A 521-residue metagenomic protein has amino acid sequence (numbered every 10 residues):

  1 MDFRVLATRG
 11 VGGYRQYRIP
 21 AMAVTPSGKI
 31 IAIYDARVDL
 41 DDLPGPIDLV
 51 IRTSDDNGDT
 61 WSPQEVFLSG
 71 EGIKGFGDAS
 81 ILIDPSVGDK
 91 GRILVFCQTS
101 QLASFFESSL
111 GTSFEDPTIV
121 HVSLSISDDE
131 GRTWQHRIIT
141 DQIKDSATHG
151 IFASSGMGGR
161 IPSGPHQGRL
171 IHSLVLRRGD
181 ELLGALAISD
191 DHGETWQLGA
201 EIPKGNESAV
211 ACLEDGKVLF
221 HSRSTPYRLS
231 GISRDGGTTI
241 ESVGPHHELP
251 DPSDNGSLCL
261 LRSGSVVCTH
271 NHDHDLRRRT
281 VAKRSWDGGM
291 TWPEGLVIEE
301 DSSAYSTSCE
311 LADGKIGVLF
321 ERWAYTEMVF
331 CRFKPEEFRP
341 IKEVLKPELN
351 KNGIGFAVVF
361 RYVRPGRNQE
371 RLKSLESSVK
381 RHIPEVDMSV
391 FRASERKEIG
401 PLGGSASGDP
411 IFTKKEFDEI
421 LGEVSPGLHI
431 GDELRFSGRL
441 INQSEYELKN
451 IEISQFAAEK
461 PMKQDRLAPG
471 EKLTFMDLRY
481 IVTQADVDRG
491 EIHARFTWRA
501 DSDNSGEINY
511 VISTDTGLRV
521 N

Functional and structural regions predicted by a protein language model:
M1-E348: Asp-box/BNR beta-propeller blade signature and adjacent active/binding-site loops in extracellular glycan-interacting
P347-G404, G408-N521: Exported/extracytosolic protein signature
